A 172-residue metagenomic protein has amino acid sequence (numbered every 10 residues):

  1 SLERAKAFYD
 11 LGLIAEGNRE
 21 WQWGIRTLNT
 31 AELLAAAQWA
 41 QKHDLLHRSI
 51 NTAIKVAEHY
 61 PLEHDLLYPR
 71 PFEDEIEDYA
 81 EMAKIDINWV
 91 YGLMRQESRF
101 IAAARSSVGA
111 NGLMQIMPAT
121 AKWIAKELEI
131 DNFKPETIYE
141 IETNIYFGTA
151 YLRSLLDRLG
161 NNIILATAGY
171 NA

Functional and structural regions predicted by a protein language model:
S1-R4, L11-A172: Catalytic glycan-binding domains that act on GlcNAc-containing polysaccharides
